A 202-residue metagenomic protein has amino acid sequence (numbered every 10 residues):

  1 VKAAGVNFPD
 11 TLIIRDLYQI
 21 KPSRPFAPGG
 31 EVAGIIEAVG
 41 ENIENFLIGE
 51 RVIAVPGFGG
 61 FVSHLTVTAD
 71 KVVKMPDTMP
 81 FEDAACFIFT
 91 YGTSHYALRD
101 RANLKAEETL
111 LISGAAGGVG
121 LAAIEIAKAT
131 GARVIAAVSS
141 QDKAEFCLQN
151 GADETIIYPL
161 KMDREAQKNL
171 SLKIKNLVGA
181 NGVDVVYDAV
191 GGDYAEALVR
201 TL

Functional and structural regions predicted by a protein language model:
K2-V6, L17-G59: Glycine-rich beta-strand-centered segment in the early N-terminal region that forms part of a ligand/cofactor-binding
P9-R15: Cytochrome P450 core scaffold surrounding the K-helix E-X-X-R motif and the conserved "meander" helix-loop region
L12, S23, N45, R51-G114 (+1 more regions): NAD(P)H dinucleotide-binding glycine-rich loop of Rossmann-like/cofactor-binding domains, especially the beta1-alpha1
T93, G118-V119, D193-Y194: Hydrophobic/small residue at the entry helix of a nucleotide-binding pocket
N103, R200-L202: Conserved helix-to-beta-strand junction in the class I
G114-A115, V190: NAD(P)H cofactor-binding loop motif with strongest signal on the N-terminal glycine-rich segment
A116, I124: N-terminal Rossmann NAD(P)H-binding glycine-rich loop of SDR-like oxidoreductase domains
K128-Y194: Adenosine-nucleotide cofactor-binding segment
